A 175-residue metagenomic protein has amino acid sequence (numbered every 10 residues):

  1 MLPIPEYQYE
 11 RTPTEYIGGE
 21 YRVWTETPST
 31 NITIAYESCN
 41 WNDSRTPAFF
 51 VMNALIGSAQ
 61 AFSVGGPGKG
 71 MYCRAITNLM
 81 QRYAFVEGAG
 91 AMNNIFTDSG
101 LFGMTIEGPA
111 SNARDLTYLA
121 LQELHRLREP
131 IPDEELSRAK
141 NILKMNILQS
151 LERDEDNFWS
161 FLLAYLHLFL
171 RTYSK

Functional and structural regions predicted by a protein language model:
M1-R45, S58-G65: An aromatic/glycine/proline-enriched structural segment found at the starts of mature extracellular/organellar domains
V23-T25, W41, N78-L79, M92-T97 (+1 more regions): Short, conserved, surface-exposed binding loops centered on an aromatic residue
I34-A35, G100-E107, L163, Y173-S174: Short, hydrophobic beta-strand segments
N53: Short beta-strand/turn segments that mark the catalytic/cofactor-handling region of acyl-thioester transfer
G57-F85, D98: M16/MPP (pitrilysin/insulinase) zinc-metallopeptidase core fold and M16-derived inactive scaffolds
A59, Y83-V86, G90-D154: M16/insulysin-pitrilysin zinc metalloprotease superfamily fold
A139-K175: C-terminal regions of mature proteins
